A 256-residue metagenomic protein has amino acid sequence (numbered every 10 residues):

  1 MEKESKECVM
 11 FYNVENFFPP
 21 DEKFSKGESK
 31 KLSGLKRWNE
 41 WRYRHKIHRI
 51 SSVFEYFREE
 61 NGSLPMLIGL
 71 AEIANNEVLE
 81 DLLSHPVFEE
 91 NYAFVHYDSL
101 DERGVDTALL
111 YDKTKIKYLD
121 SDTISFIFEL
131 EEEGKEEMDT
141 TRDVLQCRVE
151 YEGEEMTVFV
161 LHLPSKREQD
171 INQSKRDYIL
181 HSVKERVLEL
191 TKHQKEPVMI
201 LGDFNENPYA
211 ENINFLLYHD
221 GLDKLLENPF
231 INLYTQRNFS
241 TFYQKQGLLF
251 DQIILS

Functional and structural regions predicted by a protein language model:
M1-N91, V95-V105: N-terminal, active-site-proximal structural segment of metallo-dependent hydrolase catalytic domains
E2-V9, F18-D21, T114-K117, D139-L161 (+1 more regions): Beta-strand-turn-beta hairpins that frame and shape the catalytic cleft of phosphate-ester-processing enzymes
Y12-V14, I50, F54-L79, L110 (+3 more regions): Active-site beta-strand/loop signature of hydrolases that rely on acidic residues for catalysis
P20-K23, E80-L83, D120-D122, D170-I171 (+1 more regions): Short, solvent-exposed loop/turn and secondary-structure capping segments
R42-I50, D139, K175-S182: Soluble or luminal CAZymes and related metallo-dependent hydrolases
L67-E155: Structured beta-strand-rich core segments of catalytic domains in phosphoester-bond hydrolases
E131-G134, P164-R176: Surface-exposed cleft-lining segments at the edges of enzyme active sites
D177-S256: Metal-dependent phosphoesterases centered on the DNase I-like endonuclease/exonuclease/phosphatase
